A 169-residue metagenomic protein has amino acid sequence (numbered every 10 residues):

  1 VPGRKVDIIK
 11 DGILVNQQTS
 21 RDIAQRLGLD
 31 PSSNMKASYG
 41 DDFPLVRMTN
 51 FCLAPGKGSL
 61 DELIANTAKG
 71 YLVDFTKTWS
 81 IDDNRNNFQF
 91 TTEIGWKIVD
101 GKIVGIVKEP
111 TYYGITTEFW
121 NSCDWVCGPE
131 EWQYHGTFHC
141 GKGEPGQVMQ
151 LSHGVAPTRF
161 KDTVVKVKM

Functional and structural regions predicted by a protein language model:
V1-M169: Dual-mode signal for accessory low-complexity, basic/Gly-rich regions
